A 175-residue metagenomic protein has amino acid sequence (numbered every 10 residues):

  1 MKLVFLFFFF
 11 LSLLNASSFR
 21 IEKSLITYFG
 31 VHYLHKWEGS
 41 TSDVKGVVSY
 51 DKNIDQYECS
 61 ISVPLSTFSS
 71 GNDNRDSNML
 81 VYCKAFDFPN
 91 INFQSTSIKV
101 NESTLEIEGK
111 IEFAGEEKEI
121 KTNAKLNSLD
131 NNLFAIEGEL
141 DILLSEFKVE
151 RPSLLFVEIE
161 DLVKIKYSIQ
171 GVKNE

Functional and structural regions predicted by a protein language model:
L3-L14: Sec-dependent N-terminal signal peptides
A16-E175: Low-complexity, acidic/polar, glycine-enriched regions of mature
